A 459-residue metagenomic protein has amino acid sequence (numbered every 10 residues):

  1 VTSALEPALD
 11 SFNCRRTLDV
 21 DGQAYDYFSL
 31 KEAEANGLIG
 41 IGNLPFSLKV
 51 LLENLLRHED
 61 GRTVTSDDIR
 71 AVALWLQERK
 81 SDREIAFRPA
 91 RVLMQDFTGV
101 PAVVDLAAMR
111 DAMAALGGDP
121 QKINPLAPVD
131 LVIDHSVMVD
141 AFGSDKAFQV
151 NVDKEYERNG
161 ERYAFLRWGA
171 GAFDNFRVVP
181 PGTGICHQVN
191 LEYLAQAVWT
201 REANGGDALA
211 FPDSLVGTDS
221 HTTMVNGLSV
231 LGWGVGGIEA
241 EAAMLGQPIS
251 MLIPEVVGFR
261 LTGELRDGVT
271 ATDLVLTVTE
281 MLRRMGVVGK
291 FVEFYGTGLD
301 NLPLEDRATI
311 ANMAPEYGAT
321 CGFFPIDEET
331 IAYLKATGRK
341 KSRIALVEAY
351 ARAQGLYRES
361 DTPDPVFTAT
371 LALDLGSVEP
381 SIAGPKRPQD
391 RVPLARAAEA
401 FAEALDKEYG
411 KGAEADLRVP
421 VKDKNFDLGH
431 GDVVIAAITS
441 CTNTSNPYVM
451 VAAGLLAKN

Functional and structural regions predicted by a protein language model:
V1-N459: Fe-S-dependent hydro-lyases/dehydratases of central metabolism
